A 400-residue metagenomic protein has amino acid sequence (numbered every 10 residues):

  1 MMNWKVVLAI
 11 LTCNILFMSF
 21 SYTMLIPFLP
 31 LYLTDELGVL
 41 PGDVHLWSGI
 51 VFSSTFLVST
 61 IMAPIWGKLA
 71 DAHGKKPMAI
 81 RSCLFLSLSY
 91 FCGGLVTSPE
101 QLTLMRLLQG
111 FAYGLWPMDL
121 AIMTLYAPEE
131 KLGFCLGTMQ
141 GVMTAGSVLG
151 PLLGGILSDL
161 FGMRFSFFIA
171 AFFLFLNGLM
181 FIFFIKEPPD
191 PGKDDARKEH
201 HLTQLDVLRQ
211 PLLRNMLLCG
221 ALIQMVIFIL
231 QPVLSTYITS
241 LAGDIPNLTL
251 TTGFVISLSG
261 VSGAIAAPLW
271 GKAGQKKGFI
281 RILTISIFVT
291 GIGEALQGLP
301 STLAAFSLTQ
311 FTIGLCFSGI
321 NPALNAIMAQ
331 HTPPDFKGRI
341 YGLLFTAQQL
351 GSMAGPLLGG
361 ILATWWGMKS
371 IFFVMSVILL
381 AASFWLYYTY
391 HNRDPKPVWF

Functional and structural regions predicted by a protein language model:
M1-W4, E187-L218, F400: Juxtamembrane intracellular "pre-TM" segments in multi-pass secondary transporters
F28-H45, V233-L250: Short amphipathic helix-loop junctions that connect adjacent transmembrane helices in Major Facilitator Superfamily/SLC
I50-W66, S257-P268: Central cavity-lining transmembrane alpha-helices of secondary-active solute carriers, predominantly the Major
T60-T97, G274-K277: Conserved MFS/SLC helix-loop-helix module at the cytosolic interface between two early adjacent transmembrane helices
P77-C92, A171, R281-L296: Structural signature of the two symmetry-related core transmembrane helices
M105-M143: Cytoplasmic helix-loop-helix junction between adjacent transmembrane helices in 12-TM secondary transporters
L115-A127, G319-T332: Intracellular juxtamembrane helix-capping segments at the cytosolic ends of symmetry-related transmembrane helices
S166-F183, F372-Y388: Symmetry-related core transmembrane helices of the 12-TM Major Facilitator Superfamily/SLC fold
